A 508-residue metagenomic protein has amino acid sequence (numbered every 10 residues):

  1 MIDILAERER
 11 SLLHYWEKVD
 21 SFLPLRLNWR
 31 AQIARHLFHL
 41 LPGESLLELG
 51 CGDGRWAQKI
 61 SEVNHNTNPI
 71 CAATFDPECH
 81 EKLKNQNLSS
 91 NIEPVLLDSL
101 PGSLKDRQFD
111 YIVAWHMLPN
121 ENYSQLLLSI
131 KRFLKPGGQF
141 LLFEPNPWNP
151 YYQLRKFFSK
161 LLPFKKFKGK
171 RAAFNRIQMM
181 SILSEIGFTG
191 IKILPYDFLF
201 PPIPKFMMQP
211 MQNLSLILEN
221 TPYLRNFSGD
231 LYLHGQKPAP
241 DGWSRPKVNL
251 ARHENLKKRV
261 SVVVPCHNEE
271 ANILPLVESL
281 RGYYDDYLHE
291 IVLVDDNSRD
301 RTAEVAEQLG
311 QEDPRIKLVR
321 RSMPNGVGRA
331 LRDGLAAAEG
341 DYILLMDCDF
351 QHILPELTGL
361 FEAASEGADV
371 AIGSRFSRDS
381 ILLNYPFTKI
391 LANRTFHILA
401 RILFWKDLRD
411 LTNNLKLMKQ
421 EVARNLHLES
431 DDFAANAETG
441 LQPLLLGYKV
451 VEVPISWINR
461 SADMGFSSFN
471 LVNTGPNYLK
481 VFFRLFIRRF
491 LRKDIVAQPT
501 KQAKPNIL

Functional and structural regions predicted by a protein language model:
M1-H39: Conserved class I S-adenosyl-L-methionine
D53-P101: Class I SAM-dependent methyltransferase SAM/SAH-binding core
S124-P136: A short glycine-rich, Lys/Arg-flanked "PGG" loop and its adjoining helix->strand segment in the class I
G137-P145: Conserved beta-strand signature within the Rossmann-like core of class I S-adenosyl-L-methionine
P150-Y152, K156-S159, F164-K165, V319-A337 (+3 more regions): Acceptor/aglycone-binding surface of glycosyltransferases and processive sugar-polymer synthases
S215-V260, E278, G282, W405 (+1 more regions): Hydrophobic helical membrane-anchoring modules
L288-N297, V319-R320: Short beta-strand/loop segment that forms part of the nucleotide-sugar
D295-A303, F350: A conserved acidic beta->alpha catalytic loop
